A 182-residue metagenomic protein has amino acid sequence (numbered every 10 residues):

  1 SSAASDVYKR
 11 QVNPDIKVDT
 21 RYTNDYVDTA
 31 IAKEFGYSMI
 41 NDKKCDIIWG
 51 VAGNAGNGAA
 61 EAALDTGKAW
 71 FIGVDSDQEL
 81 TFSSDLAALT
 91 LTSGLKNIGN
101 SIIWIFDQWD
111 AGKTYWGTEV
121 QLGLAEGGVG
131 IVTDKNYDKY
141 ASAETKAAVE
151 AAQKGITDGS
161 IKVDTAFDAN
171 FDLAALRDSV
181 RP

Functional and structural regions predicted by a protein language model:
S1-Y8: Short, small-residue-biased leader/transition segments that mark boundaries at the very start of proteins
R10, I40-N41, A60-A69: Short, surface-exposed basic-aromatic patches at helix termini and helix-loop junctions that form
V12-Y26: Short beta-strand elements in bilobed, periplasmic/extracellular small-molecule ligand-binding domains
T23-D28, G53-N57, S76-T81, Y137: Solvent-exposed loop/turn segments at secondary-structure junctions within structured extracellular/periplasmic domains
N24-I40: Structural motif
K44-G53, F71-V74: Periplasmic-binding protein-like
A63-A141: Extracellular/periplasmic periplasmic-binding protein-like sensory domains
D110-P182: Hinge/cleft segment of the Venus flytrap/periplasmic-binding protein
